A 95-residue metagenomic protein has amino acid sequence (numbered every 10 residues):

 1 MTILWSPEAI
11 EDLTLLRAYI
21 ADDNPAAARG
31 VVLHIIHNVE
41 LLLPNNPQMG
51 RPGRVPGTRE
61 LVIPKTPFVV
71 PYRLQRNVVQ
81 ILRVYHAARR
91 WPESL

Functional and structural regions predicted by a protein language model:
T2-R59, S94: Basic, Lys/Arg-enriched alpha-helical interface segments
V62-K65: A short catalytic or substrate-binding loop motif that flags glycine-/basic-rich loops and adjacent residues that bind
F68-V69, R73-L95: Enriched for short, Lys/Arg-rich terminal
